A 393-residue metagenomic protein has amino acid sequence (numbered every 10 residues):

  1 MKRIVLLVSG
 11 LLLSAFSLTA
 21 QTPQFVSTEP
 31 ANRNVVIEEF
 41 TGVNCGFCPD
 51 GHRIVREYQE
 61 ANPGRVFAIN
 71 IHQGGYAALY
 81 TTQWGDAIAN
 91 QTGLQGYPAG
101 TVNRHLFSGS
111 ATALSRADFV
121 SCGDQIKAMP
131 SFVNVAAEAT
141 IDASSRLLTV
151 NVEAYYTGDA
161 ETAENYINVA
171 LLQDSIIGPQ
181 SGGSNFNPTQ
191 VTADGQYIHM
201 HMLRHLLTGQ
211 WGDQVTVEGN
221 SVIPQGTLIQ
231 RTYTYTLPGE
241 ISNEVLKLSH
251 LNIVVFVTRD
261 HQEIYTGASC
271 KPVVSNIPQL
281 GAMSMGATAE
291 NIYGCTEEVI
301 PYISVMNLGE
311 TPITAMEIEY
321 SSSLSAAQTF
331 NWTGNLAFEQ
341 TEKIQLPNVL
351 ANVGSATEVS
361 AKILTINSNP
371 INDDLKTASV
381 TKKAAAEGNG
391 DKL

Functional and structural regions predicted by a protein language model:
L18-V35, S275-E290, T381-L393: Boundary/junction segments of secreted and surface-exposed precursor proteins
V26-R65: Local sequence-structure signature of Cys/Sec-based thiol-disulfide redox active-site neighborhoods
R53, G64-A282: Short, conserved sequence motifs used for protein processing/export or organelle targeting and for catalysis
I141-R146, E290-E298: Short, solvent-exposed loop/linker segments at the N-terminal edge of repeated beta-sheet extracellular domains
Y156-G158, S304-E310: Asparagine-centered strand-capping/turn motif at beta-strand->loop junctions
A160-E164, E310-A315: Short acidic/proline- and small/hydrophobic-mixed sequence motifs that coincide with surface turns and coil-to-beta
I223-L228, S325-V353: Intrinsically disordered, low-complexity Pro/Gly/Ser/Thr-rich segments with frequent PxxP/GP/PP motifs and embedded
N252-A268, A351-A384: Terminal connector regions
